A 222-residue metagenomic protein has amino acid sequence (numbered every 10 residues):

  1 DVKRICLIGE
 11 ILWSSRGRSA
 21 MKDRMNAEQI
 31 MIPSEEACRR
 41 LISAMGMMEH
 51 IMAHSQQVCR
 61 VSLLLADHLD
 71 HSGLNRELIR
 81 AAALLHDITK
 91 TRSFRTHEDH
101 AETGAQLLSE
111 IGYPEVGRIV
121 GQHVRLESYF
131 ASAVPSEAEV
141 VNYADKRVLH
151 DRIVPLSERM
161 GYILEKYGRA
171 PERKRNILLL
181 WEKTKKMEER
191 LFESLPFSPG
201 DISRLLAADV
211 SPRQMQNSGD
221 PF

Functional and structural regions predicted by a protein language model:
D1-V2, E10, A20: Acidic, Ala/Val/Gly-enriched low-complexity intrinsically disordered segments
M21-E49: Extreme N-terminal tail/first-helix region
I42-M45, D70-A170: Divalent metal-dependent catalytic cores for phosphoryl transfer on phosphate-bearing substrates
H50-A53, Q57-R60, L64: A positional/architectural concept
Q57, V61, T103, E139 (+1 more regions): Charged catalytic carboxylate motif
N176-F222: Charged phosphate-binding loop/patch that engages nucleotide di/tri-phosphates or the phosphate backbone of nucleic
